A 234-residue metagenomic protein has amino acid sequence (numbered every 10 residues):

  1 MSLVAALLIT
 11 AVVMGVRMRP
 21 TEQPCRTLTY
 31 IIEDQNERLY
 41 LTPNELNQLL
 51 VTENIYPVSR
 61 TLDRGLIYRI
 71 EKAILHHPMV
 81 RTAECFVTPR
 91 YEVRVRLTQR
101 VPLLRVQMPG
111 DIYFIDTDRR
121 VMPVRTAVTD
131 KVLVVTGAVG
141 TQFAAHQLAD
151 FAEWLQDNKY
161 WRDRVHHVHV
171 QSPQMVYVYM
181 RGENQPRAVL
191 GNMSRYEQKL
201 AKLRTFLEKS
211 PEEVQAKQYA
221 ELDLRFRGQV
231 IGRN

Functional and structural regions predicted by a protein language model:
M1-I32, E37-E45, L50-N234: Charged, solvent-exposed interaction patches on well-folded alpha/beta domains that mediate macromolecular contacts
